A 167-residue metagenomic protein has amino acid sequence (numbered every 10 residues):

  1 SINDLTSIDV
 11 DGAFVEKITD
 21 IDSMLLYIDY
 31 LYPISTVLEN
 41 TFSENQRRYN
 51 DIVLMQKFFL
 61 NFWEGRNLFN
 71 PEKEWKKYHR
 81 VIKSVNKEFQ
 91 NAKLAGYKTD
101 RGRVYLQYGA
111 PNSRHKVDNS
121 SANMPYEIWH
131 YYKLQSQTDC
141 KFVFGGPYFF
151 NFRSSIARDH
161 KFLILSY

Functional and structural regions predicted by a protein language model:
N3-Y167: Residues within mature, well-folded domains
